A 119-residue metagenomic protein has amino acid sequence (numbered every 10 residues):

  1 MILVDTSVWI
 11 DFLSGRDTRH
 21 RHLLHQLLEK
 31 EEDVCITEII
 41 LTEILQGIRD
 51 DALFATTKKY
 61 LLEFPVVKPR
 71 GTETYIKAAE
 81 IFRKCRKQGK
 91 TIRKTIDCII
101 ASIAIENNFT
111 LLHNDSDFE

Functional and structural regions predicted by a protein language model:
M1-I36, Q46-K59: Short, well-structured N-terminal submotif of metal-dependent ribonuclease cores
D5, T37, R93-K94, D115: Histidine- and aromatic-rich ligand-binding microenvironments
S7-V8, I39-I40, F82: Short, histidine-centered active-site or binding-site loop motifs used for metal coordination, general acid-base
W9-I10, L41-I44, F118: A generic structural signal for short hydrophobic patches within well-formed alpha-helices
R21, L41, F54, Y75-A79: A general structural signal for well-ordered alpha-helical segments in protein cores
T37-E38, G71: Helix N-cap/beta->alpha junction signal
Y60-P65: Active-site-proximal, substrate-binding regions of enzyme catalytic domains and RNA-binding/basic surfaces
V66-N114: Active-site neighborhoods of divalent-metal-dependent phosphate/nucleic-acid chemistry enzymes
